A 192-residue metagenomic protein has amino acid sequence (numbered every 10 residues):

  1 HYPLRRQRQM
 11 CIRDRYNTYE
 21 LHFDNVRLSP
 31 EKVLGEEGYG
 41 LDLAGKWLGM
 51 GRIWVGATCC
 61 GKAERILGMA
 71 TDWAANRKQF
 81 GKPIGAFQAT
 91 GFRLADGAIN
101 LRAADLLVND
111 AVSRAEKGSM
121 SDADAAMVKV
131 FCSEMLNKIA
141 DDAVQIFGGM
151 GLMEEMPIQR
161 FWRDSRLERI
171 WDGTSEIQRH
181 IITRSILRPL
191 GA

Functional and structural regions predicted by a protein language model:
H1-I12: Single conserved hydrophobic/aromatic residue that forms the stacking wall/gate of nucleotide- or nucleobase-binding
R6, P30-K32: Short helix/loop capping segments that flank catalytic or ligand/cofactor-binding pockets
Q7, T18-E20: Broad gene-expression machinery/nucleic-acid interaction feature
R13-N17: Fold-level recognition of mixed alpha/beta catalytic cores in primary-metabolism enzymes, strongest
E20-N25, P30, E37-A192: Alpha-helical interface subdomain recognition
